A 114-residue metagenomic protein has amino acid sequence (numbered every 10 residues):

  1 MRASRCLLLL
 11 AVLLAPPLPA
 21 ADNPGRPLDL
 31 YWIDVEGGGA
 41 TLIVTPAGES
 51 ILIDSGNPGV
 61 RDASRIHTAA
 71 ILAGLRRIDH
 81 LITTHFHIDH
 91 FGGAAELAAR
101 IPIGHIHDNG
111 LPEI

Functional and structural regions predicted by a protein language model:
M1-R5: Positively charged n-region of N-terminal signal peptides that target proteins for export
C6-P17: Bacterial N-terminal signal peptides
A21-L28, V35, F91-I114: Flexible, acidic/histidine-containing loops and adjacent segments that form or flank the divalent-metal
D22-R77: Conserved beta-strand hairpin/beta-sheet module of binuclear metal-dependent hydrolase folds, prominently
R61, D89-G92: Residues that form or flank phosphate/diphosphate-binding pockets in enzymes that use nucleotide phosphates
R76-D79, G104: Short acidic/polar active-site loop segments enriched in Thr and Asp
I78-D89, L111-P112: Metallo-beta-lactamase
